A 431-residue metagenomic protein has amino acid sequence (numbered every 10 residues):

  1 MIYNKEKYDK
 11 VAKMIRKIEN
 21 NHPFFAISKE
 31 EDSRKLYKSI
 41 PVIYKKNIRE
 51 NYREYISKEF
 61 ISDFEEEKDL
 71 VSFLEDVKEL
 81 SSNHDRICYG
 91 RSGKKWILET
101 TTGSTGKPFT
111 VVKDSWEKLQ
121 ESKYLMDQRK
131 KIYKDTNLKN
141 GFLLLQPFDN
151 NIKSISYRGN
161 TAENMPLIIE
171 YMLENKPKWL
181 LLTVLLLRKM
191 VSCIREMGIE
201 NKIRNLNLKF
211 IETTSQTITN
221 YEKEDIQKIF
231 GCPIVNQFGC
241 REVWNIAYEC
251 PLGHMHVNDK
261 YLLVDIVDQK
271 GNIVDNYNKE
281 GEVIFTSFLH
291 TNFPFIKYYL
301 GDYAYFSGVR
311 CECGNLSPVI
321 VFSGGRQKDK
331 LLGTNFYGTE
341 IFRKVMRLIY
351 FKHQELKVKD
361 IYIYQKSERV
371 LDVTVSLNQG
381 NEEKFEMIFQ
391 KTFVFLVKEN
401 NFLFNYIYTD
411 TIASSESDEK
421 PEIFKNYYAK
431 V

Functional and structural regions predicted by a protein language model:
M1-N20, S154-V431: Active-site glycine/GP-rich loop and adjacent strand/helix microenvironment that borders small-molecule binding pockets
M1-T100, G106-S122, D127-K131, E174 (+5 more regions): Nucleotide 5′-phosphate-binding alpha/beta core
V42, E54, K134-T136, I199 (+1 more regions): Helix N-cap/coil-helix junction residues
D76-K78, D149, E200-R204: A short alpha-helix capping/helix-coil boundary motif
S92-K95, L138, K260: Short, basic and Ser/Thr-rich N-terminal targeting/leader segments
K95, P147-D149, L185-L186: Short glycine-enriched loops at secondary-structure junctions
V112-S115, Q146, T183-V184, F238: Glycine-rich, histidine-containing beta strand-loop boundary motifs that form or position
L125-A162: Conserved AMP-binding loop of ANL adenylate-forming enzymes
